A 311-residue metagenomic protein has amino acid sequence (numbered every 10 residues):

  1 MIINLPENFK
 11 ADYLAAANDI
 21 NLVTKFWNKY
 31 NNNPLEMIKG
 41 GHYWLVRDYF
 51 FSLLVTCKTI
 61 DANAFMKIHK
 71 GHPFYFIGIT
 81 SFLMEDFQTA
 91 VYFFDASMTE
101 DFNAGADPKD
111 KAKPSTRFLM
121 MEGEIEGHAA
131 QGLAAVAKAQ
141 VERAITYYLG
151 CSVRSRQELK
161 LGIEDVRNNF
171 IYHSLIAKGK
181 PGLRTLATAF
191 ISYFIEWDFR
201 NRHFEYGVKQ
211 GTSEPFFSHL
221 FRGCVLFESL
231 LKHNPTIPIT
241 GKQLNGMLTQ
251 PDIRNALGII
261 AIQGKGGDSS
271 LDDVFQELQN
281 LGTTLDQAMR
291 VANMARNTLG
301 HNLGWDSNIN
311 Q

Functional and structural regions predicted by a protein language model:
M1-V55, K67-L83, D107-Q131: Amphipathic alpha-helical repeat scaffolds of TPR domains
N18, D61-F65, G211, S218: Structural signature of alpha-solenoid helical repeat scaffolds
V46-R47, L53, A62, A90 (+1 more regions): Solenoid-repeat scaffolds in large eukaryotic assemblies
Y49-T56, F93, E100, R222: Alpha-helical solenoid repeat scaffolds, predominantly canonical TPR units
F50, P114-F216: Charged alpha-helical initiation segments
I60-I68, M98-F118, R143-R154: Boundary/linker segments of alpha-helical solenoid repeat arrays
L220-F221, F227-L285: Feature for intrinsically disordered/low-complexity regulatory segments and propeptides
D273-Q311: Charge-enriched, short contiguous segments at helix-coil
